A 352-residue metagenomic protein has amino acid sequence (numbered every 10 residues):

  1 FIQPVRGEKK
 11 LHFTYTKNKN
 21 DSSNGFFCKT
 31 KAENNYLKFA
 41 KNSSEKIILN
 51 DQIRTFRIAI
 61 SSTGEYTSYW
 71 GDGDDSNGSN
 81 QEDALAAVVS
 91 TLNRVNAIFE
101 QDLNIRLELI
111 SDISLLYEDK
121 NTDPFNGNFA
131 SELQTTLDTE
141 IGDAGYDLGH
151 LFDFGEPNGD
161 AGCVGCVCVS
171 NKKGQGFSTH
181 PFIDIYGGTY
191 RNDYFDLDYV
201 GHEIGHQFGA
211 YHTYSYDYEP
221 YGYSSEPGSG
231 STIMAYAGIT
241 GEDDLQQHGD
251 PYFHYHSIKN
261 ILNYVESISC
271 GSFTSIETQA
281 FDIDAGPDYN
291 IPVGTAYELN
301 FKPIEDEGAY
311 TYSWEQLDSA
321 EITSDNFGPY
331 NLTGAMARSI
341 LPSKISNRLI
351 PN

Functional and structural regions predicted by a protein language model:
L11-V167: Fold-level signature of zinc-dependent metallopeptidase catalytic domains
G78-S90, R191-F195, Y199, Y252-Y255: Soluble non-cytosolic domains of exported or imported proteins
E108, S313-N352: Exoplasmic/lumenal beta-rich domain surfaces
I110-S131, S170-Y252: The catalytic-center signature of Zn2+-dependent metalloproteases
Y264-D282: Proline/serine/threonine-rich low-complexity linkers at boundaries of modular beta-sandwich domains
T278-P287, D325: Proline-centered linker/hinge motifs at extracellular inter-domain junctions
A285, Y289-L299: Short, solvent-exposed loop/linker segments at the N-terminal edge of repeated beta-sheet extracellular domains
N300-E307, L317: Acidic, Ser/Thr
